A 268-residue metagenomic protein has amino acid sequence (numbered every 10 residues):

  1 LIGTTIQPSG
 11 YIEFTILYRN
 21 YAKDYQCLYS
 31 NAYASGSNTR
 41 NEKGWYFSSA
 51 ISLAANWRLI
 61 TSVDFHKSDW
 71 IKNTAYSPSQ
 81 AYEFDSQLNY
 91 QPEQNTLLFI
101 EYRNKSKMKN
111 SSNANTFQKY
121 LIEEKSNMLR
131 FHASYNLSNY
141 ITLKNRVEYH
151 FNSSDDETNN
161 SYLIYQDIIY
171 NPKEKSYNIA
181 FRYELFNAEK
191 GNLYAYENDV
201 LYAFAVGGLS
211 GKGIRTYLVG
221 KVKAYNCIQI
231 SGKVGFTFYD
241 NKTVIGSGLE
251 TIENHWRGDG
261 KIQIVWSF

Functional and structural regions predicted by a protein language model:
L1-F268: Exposed, low-structure sequence patches enriched in small/polar residues
